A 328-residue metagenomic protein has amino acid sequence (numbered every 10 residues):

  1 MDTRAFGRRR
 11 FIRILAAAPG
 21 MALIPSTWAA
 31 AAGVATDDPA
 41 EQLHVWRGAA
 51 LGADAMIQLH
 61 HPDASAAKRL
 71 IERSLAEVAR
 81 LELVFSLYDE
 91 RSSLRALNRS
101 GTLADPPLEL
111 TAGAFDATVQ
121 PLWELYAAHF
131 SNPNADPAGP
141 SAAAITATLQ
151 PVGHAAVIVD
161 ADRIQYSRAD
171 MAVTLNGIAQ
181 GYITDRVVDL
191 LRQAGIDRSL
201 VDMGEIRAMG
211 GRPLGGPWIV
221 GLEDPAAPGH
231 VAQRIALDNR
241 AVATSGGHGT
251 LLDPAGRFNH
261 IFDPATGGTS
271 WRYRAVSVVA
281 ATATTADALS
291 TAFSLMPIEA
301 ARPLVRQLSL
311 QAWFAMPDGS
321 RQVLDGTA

Functional and structural regions predicted by a protein language model:
M1-A328: Mature catalytic core of soluble alpha/beta enzymes
